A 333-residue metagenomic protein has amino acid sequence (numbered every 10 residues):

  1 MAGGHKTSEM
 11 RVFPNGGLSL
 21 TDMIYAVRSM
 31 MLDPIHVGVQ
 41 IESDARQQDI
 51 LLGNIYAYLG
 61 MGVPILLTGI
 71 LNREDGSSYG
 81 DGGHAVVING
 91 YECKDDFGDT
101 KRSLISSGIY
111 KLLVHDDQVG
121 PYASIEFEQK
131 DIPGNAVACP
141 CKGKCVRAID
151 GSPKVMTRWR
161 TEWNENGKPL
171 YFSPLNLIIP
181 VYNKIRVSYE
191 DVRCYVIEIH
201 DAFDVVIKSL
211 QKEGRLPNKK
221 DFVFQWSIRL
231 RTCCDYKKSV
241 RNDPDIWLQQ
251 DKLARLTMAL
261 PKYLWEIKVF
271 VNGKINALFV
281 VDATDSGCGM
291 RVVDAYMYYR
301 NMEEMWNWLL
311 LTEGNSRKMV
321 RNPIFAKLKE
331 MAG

Functional and structural regions predicted by a protein language model:
A2-C145, K237-A332: Conserved active-site-adjacent core of cysteine acyl-enzyme catalytic domains
G16, D44, Q48, I149 (+11 more regions): Intrinsic-disorder-associated interaction segments
L113-P217: Conserved catalytic-core surface of thiol
K208-Q211, N218-R241, Q249-K252: C-terminal accessory extensions appended to soluble enzyme cores
